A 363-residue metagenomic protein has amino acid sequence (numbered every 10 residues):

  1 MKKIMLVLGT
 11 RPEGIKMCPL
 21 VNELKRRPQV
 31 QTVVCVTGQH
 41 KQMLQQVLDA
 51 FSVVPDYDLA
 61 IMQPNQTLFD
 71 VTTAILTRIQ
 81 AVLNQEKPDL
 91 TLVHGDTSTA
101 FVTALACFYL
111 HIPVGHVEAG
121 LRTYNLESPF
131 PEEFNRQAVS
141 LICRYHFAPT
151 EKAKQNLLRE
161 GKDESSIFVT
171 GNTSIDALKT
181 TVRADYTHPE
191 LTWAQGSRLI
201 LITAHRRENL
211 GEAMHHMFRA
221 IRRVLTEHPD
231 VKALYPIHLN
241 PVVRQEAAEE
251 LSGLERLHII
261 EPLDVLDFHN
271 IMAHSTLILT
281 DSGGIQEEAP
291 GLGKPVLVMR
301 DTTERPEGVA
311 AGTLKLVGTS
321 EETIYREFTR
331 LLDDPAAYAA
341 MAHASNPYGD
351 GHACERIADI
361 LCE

Functional and structural regions predicted by a protein language model:
M1-Y235, N240-E363: Nucleotide-activated sugar donor-binding and catalytic core shared by glycosyltransferases and related lipid-linked
